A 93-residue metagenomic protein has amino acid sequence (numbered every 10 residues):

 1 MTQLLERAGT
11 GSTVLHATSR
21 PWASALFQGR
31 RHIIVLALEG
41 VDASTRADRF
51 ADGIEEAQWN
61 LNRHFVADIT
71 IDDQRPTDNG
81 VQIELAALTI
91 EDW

Functional and structural regions predicted by a protein language model:
M1-W93: Long, contiguous binding/interaction regions
